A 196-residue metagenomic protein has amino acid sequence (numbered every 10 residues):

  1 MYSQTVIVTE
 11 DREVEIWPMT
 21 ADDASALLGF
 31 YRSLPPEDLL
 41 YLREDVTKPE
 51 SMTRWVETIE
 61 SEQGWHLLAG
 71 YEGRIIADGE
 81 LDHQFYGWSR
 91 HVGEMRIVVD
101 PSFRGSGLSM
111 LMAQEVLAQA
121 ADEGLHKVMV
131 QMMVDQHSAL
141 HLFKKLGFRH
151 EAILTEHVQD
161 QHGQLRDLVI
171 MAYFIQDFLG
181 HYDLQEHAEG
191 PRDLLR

Functional and structural regions predicted by a protein language model:
R12-V14, E72-D78, R166: Glycine-rich phosphate/pyrophosphate-binding loop shared by adenosine-nucleotide-utilizing enzymes
V14-A26: A short beta-loop-alpha structural element at the N-terminal edge of CoA-dependent acyl/N-acetyltransferase catalytic
A24, G29-R43: Helix-loop element at the rim of GNAT/NAT acetyltransferase active sites that forms part of the acceptor-substrate
E44-S102, A113, F174-Q176: Acetyl-CoA-dependent GNAT
S106, M110-L111, V134-A152: Conserved active-site alpha-helix within GNAT-family acetyltransferase domains
A113, A120-M132: Conserved GNAT acetyl-CoA-binding A-motif
M129-M132, K144, R149-R166: Conserved catalytic-core motifs of GNAT/GCN5-like acyltransferases
E156-R196: C-terminal "cap" of GNAT-fold acetyltransferases
